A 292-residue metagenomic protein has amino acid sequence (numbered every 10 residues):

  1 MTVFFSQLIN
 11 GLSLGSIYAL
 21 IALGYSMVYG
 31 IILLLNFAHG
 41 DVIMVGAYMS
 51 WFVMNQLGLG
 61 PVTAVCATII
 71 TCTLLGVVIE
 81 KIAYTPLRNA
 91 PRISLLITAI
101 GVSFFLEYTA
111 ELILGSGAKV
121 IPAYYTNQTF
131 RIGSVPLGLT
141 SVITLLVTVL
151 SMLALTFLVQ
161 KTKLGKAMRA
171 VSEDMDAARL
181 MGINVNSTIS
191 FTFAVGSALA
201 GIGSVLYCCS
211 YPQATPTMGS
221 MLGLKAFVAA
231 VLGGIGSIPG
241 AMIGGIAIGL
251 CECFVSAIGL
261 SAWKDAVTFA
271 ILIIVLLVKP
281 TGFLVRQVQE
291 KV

Functional and structural regions predicted by a protein language model:
M1-I21, M49, L57, P61-A64 (+4 more regions): Membrane-interfacial amphipathic/re-entrant helices at transmembrane-helix boundaries
I9, I31-V78, I82, L87 (+1 more regions): Membrane-embedded helix boundary and interhelical linker motif in transport proteins
L14, P136-A214, I238-G244: Helix-loop-helix "hairpin" substructures at the membrane interface of multi-pass membrane proteins
Y18-L20, G58-I70, S190-A200, S204-A270: Transmembrane alpha-helical segments in multi-pass inner-membrane proteins
Y25, G58-V102, T109, L155 (+2 more regions): Alpha-helical transmembrane segments within multi-pass membrane transporters and channels
A38, V62-T63, I93-S94, K163 (+4 more regions): Residues that define the loop-to-transmembrane-helix transition and helix capping in multi-pass membrane transporters
A47-W51, T68-L75, V102-T109, V147-T156 (+3 more regions): Hydrophobic core segments of alpha-helical transmembrane domains in multi-pass membrane transport and ion-translocation
P86-K161, T188, P212, F254 (+4 more regions): Transmembrane helix-bundle core of multi-pass membrane transporters and related energy-transducing complexes
